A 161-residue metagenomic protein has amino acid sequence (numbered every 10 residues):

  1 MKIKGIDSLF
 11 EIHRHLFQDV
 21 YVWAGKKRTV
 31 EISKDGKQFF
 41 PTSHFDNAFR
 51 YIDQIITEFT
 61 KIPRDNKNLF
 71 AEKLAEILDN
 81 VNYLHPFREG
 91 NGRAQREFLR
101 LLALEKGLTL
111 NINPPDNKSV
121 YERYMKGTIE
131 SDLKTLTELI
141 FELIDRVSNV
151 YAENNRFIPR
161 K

Functional and structural regions predicted by a protein language model:
M1-K161: FIC/Doc superfamily catalytic core
